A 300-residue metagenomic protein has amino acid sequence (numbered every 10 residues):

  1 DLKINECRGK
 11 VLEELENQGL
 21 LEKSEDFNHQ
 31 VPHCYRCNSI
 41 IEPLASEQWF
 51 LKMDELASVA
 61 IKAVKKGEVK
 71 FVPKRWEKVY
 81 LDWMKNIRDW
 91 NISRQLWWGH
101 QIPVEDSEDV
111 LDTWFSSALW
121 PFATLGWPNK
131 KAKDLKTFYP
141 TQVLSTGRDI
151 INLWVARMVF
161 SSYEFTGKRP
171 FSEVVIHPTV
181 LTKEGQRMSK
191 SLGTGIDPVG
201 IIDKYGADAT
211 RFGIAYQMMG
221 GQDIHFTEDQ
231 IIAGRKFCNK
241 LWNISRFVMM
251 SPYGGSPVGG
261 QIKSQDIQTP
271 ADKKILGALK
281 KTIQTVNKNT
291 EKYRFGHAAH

Functional and structural regions predicted by a protein language model:
L2, P270, K292: Conserved, non-catalytic sequence blocks in retroelement Pol enzymes and Pol-derived host proteins
L2-L21: N-terminal Rossmann-like or analogous alpha/beta NTP/dinucleotide-binding catalytic cores that position adenine
G9-L12, T210, N239-K240, I262: Extended hydrophobic/Leu-rich segments
N17, E22-Y253, K274-H300: Structured secondary-structure scaffolds
G255-Q261: Short Gly/Ser/Thr- and charged-rich N-terminal loops/segments that act as flexible capping/hinge elements
I262-A271, I275, L279: Flexible, P/S/T/G-rich "lid" or insertion loops adjacent to the active sites of thioester-utilizing
